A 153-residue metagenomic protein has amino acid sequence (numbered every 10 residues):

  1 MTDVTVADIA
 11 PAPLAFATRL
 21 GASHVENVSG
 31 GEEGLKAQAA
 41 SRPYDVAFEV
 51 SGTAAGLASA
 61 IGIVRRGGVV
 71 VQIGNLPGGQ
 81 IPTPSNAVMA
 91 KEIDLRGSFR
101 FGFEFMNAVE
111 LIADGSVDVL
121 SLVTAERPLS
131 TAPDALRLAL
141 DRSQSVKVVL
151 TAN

Functional and structural regions predicted by a protein language model:
M1-S59: Adenosine-nucleotide cofactor-binding segment
D8-I9, S29-G30, S51-G52, L76 (+3 more regions): Short beta->alpha linker loops
P11, A58, G102, M106-N153: C-terminal hydrophobic helical "lid"/dimerization subdomain of Rossmann-like NAD(P)H-dependent oxidoreductases
G21-E26, Y44, A87-A90, I112-S116 (+1 more regions): Short, hinge-like loop/turn segments at secondary-structure boundaries
H24-V25, L95, L122, E126: Conserved beta-strand scaffold positions in the cores of enzyme catalytic domains, especially in NTP/NDP-utilizing
A54-D114, A152-N153: Glycine-rich phosphate-binding loop and adjacent beta-alpha segment of Rossmann(oid) nucleotide-cofactor-binding
